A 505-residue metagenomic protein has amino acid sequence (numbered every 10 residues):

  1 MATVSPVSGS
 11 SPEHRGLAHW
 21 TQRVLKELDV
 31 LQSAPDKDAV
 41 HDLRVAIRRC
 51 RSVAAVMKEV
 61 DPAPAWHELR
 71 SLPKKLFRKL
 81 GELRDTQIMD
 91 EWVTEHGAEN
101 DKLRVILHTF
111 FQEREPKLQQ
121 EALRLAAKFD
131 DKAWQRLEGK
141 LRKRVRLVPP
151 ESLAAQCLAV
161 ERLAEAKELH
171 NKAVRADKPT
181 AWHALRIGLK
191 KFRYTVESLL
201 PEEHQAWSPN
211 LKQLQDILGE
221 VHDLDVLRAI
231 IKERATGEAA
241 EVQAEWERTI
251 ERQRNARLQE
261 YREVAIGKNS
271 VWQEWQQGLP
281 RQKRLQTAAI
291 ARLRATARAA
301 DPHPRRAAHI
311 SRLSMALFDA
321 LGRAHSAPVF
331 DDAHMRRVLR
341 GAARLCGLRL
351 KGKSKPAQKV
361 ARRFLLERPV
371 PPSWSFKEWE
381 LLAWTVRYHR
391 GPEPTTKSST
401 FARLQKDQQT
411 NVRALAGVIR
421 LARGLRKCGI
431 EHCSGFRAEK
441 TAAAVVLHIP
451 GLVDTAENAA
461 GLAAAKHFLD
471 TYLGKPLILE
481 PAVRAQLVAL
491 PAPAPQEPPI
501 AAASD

Functional and structural regions predicted by a protein language model:
M1-T287: Function-determining surface determinants
G9, E151, A289-H309, R344-L350: Active-site flanking loop/helix segments enriched in acidic
A291-D301, S398-Q409, I449-V453: Short hinge/gating elements
R306, F318-R437: Divalent metal-dependent catalytic cores for phosphoryl transfer on phosphate-bearing substrates
L313: Phosphate-binding active sites in nucleotide-utilizing proteins
L425-L477: Low-complexity, glycine/alanine/valine/leucine- and proline-rich hydrophobic stretches
L473-P491: A short amphipathic beta-strand at an alpha->beta junction
A494-D505: Long, low-complexity, intrinsically disordered segments
